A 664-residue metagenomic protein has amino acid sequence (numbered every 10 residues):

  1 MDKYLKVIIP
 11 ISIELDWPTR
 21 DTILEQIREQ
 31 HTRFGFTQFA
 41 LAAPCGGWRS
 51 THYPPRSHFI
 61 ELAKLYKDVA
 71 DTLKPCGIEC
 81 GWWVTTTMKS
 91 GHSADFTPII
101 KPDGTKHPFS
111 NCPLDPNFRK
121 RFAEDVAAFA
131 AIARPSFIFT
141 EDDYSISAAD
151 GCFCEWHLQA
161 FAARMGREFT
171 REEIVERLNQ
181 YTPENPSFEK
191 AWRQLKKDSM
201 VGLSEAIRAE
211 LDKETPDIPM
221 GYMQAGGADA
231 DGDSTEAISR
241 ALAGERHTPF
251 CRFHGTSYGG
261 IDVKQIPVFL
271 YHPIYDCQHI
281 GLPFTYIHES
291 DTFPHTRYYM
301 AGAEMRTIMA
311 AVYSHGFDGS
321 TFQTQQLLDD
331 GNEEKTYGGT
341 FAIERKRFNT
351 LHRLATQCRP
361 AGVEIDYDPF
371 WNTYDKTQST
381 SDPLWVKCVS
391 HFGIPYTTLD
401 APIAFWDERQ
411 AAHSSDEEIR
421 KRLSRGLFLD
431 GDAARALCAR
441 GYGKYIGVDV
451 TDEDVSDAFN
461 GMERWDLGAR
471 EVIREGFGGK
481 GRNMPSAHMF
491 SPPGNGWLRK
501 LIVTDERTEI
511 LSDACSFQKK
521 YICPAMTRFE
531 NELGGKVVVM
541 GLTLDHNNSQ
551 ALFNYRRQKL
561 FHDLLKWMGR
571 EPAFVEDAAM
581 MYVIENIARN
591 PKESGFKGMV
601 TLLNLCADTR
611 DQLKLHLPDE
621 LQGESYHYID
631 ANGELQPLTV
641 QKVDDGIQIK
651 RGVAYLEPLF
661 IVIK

Functional and structural regions predicted by a protein language model:
I8-T22, H107-R121, T292-G302: Active-site mouth loops of central-metabolism enzymes
E14-Q30, P54-K74, N117-R121, S199-A206: Aromatic- and glycine-enriched glycan-recognition loops and surfaces that form the carbohydrate-binding subsites
D16-H31, N117-F129, G232-A241, L270 (+1 more regions): Short, acidic/polar
D21-W48, I132-F137, H247-F250, T307-S320 (+1 more regions): Catalytic domains of carbohydrate-active enzymes, especially glycoside hydrolases
I27-L65, T87-T105, A148-C152, E236 (+1 more regions): Aromatic-lined carbohydrate-binding/catalytic grooves of carbohydrate-active enzymes
A42-P44, Y53-P54, S136-E141, S147-A148 (+8 more regions): Hydrophobic targeting/anchoring helices
E61, E79-P135, D142, I146-D150 (+2 more regions): Active-site-adjacent "subsite" loops/lids of carbohydrate-active enzymes
Q410-I663: A conserved amphipathic helix/loop scaffold that creates a polar/acidic microenvironment used either to coordinate
